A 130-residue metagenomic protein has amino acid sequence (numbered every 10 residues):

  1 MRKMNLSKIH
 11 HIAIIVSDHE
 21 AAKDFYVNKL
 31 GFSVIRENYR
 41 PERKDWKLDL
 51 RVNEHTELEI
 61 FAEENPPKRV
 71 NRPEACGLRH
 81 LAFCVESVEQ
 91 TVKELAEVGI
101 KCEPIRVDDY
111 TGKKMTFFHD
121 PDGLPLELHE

Functional and structural regions predicted by a protein language model:
M1-A21, L78-L81: N-terminal beta-strand motif that seeds the catalytic metal site of vicinal oxygen chelate
M1-N5, N38, D49, V92-E130: Vicinal oxygen chelate
I15-E57, E97: Core segments of cupin and vicinal oxygen chelate
F25, E89-E94: Short amphipathic alpha-helices within nucleic acid-binding modules
I35-E37, K44-D45, N65-N71, P104: A short, acidic/glycine-rich surface segment
K44-W46, G77, G112: Exposed loop/turn and edge beta-strand positions of beta-sandwich/beta-sheet ligand-binding modules
N53-E57, N65-P66, V88-E89: Short, charged/polar surface micro-motifs in flexible loops or helix N-caps
E74-G77, L81-E89: Mid-chain, well-packed structural core segment of small domains
